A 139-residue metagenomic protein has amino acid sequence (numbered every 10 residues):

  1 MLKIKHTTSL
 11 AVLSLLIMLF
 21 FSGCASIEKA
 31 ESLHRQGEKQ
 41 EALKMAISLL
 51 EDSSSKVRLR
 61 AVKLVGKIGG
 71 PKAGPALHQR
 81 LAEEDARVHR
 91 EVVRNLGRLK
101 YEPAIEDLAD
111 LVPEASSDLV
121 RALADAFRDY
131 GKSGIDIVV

Functional and structural regions predicted by a protein language model:
L2-V12: Bacterial N-terminal signal peptides that target proteins for export
L16-I17: N-terminal leader/targeting signatures
F21-G23: C-terminal motif of bacterial Sec signal peptides marking the signal peptidase cleavage site
A25-E38, S48, K56-G70, P75-Q79 (+3 more regions): Structural detector for internal amphipathic alpha-helices that build alpha-solenoid repeat scaffolds
